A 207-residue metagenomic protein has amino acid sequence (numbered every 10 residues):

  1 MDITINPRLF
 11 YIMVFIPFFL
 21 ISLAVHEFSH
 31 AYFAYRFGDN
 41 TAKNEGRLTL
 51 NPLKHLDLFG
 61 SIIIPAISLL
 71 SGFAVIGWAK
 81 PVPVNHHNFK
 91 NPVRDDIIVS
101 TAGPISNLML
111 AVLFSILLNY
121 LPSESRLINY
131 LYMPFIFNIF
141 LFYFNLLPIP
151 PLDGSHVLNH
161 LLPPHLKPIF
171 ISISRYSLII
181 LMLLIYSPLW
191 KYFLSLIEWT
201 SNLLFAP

Functional and structural regions predicted by a protein language model:
M1-P207: Hydrophobic transmembrane alpha-helices and their immediate loop junctions in multi-pass integral membrane proteins
